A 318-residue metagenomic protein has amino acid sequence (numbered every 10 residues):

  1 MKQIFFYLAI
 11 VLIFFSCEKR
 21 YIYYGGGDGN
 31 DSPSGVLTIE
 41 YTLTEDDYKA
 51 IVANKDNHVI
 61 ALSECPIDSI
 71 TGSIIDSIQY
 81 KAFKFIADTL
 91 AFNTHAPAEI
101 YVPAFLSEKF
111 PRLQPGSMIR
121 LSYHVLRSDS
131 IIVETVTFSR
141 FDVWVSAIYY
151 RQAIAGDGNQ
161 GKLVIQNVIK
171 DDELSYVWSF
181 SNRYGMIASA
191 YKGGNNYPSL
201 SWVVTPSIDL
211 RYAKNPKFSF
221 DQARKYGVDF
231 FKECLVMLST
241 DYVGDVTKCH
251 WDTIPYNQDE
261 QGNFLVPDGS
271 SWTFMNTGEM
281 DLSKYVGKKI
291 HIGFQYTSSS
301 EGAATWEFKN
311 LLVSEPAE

Functional and structural regions predicted by a protein language model:
M1-I4: Positively charged n-region of N-terminal signal peptides that target proteins for export
I13-S16: C-terminal motif of bacterial Sec signal peptides marking the signal peptidase cleavage site
E18-E173, E315-E318: Acidic/polar, low-complexity intrinsically disordered N-terminal segments immediately downstream of a Sec signal
V177-Y197: Short carbohydrate-recognition loop motifs
N195-A213, K217, M275-E279, T305-F308: Short beta-strands within extracellular/lumenal beta-sheet-rich domains
T205, L210-Y226, C234-L238, K288-S298: Extracellular beta-strand-rich recognition modules
T240-M280: Exoplasmic/lumenal beta-rich domain surfaces
N263-E318: Terminal, low-complexity interaction segments
